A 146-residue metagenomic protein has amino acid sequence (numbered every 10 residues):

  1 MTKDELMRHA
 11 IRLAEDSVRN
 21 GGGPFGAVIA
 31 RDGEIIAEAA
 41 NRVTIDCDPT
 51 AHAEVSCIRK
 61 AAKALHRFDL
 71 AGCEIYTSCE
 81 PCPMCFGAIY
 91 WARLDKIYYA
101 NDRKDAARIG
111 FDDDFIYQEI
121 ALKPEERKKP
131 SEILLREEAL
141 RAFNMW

Functional and structural regions predicted by a protein language model:
M1-N20, P81-M84, A88-W146: Zinc-dependent deaminase
A10, A14-S17, A27, A53 (+1 more regions): Small-residue (primarily alanine) positions within well-ordered alpha-helices, especially packing/interaction faces
G21-F25, A71: Short, basic and Ser/Thr-rich N-terminal targeting/leader segments
F25-G33: Short beta-strand scaffold segments in enzyme catalytic cores
A27, H66-R67, A121-K123: Short secondary-structure boundary/capping segments
I36-V43: Short beta->alpha transition motifs characteristic of CBS
V43, T77, N101: Residues that line or immediately flank small-molecule/substrate-binding pockets and catalytic motifs
C47-A51, V55-A88: Helix-adjacent hinge/juxtasegments
